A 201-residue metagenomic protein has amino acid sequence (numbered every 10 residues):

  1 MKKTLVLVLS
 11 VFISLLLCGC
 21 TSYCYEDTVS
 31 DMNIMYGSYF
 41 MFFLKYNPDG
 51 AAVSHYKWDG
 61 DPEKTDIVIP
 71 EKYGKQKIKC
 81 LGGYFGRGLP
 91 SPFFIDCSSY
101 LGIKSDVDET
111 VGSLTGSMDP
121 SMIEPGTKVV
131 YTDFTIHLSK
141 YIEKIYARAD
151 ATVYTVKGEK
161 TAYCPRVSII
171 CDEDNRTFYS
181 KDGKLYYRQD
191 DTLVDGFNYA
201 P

Functional and structural regions predicted by a protein language model:
M1-T4: Positively charged n-region of N-terminal signal peptides that target proteins for export
V8-L16: Bacterial N-terminal signal peptides
S14, F42-K45: Generic detector of N-terminal low-structure segments
Y23-F43: N-terminal low-complexity, Pro/Thr/Ser-rich intrinsically disordered segments that act as propeptides or flexible
K45-A51, P62-C80, L89-D182, Q189-P201: Structural signature of tandem-repeat unit edges
S54-G60: Eukaryote-biased recognition of intrinsically disordered, low-complexity regulatory segments
F85-G86: Periodic small-residue-enriched repeat registers in elongated scaffold domains
